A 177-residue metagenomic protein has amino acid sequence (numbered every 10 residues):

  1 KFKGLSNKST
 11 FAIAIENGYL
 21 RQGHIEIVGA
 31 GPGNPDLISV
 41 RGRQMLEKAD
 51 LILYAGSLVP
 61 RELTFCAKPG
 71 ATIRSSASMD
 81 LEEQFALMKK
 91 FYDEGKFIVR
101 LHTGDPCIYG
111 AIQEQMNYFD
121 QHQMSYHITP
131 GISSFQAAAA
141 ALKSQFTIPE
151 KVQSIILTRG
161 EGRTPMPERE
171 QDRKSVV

Functional and structural regions predicted by a protein language model:
K1-V28, Y126, F135-V177: Beta-strand/loop-alpha-helix module characteristic of Rossmann-like adenine-cofactor folds
F11-A30, P35, V40-I132, Q136-A137: Class I S-adenosyl-L-methionine
